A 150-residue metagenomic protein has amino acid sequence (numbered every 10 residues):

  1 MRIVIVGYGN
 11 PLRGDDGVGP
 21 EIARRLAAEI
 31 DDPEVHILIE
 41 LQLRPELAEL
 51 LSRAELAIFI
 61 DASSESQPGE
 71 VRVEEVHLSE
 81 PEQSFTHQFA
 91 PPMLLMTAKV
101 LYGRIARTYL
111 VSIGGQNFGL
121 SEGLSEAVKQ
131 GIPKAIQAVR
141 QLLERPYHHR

Functional and structural regions predicted by a protein language model:
M1-G115, E122-K134, A138-R150: N-terminal catalytic or cofactor-binding beta/alpha core of small enzyme domains
